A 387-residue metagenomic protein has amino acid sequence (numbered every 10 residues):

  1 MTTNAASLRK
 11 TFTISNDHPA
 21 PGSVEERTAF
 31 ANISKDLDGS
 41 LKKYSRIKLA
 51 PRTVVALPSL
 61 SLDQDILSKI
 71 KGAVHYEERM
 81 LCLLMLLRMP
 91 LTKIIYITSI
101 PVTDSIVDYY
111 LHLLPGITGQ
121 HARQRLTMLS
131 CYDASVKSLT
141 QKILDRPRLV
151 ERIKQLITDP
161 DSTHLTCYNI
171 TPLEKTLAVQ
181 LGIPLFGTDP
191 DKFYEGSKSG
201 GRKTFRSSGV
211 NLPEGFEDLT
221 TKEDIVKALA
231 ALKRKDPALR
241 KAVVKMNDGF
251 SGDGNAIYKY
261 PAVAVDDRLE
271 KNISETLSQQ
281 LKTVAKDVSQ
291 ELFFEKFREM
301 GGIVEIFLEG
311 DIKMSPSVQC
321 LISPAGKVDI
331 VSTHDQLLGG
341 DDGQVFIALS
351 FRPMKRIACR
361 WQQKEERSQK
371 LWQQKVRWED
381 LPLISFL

Functional and structural regions predicted by a protein language model:
M1-G196: ATP-binding N-terminal substructure of ATP-dependent carboxylate-amine bond-forming enzymes
D63-D65, T103-I106, L173-E174, F250-D253 (+2 more regions): Flexible loop/turn segments at secondary-structure boundaries
S68, D108, L177-Q180, A228 (+3 more regions): Short acidic, glycine/serine/threonine-rich loops at helix termini
P101, M246-F250, L308, I322 (+1 more regions): Glycine-rich beta-alpha junction loops
P172, P184-F186, K192-Y194, S199-R206 (+1 more regions): N-terminal accessory/precursor segments of enzymes
D189-G301, S350-R367: Active-site nucleotide/adenylate-binding loops and adjacent lid/helix of ATP-dependent enzymes
A256, E305, M314-Q336: Beta-strand scaffold of nucleotide-dependent catalytic cores
E291-I312, P316, I330, D342-L387: A long amphipathic alpha-helix within ATP-dependent nucleotide-binding catalytic cores
